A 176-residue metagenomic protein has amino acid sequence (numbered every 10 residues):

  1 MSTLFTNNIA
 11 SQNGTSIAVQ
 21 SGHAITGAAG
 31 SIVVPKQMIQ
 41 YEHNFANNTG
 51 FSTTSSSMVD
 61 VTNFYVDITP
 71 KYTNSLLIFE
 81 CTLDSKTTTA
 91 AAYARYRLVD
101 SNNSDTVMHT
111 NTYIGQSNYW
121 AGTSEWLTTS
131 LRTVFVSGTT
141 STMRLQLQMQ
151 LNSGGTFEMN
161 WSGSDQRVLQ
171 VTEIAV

Functional and structural regions predicted by a protein language model:
T3-F51: Glycine-rich, low-complexity segments
F45-D60, T69-V176: Terminal beta-strand-rich extracellular "head" domains that mediate receptor/glycan or other ligand binding
F64-V66: Extended, low-complexity regulatory regions
